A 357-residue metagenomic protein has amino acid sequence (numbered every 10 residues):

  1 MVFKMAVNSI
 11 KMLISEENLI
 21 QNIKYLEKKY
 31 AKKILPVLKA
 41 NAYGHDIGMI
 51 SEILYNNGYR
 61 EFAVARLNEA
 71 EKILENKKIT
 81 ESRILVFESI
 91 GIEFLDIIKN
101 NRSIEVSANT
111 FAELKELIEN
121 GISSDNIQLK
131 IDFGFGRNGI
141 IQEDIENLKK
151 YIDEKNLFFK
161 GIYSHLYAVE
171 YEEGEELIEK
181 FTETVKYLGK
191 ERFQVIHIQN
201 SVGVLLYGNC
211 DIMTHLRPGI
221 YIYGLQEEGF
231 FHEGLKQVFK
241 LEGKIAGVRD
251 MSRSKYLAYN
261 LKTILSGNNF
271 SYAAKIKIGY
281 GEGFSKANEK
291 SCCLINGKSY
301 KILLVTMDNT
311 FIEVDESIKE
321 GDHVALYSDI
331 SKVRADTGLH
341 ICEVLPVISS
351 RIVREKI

Functional and structural regions predicted by a protein language model:
F3, N8-S15, I20, I90 (+3 more regions): Active-site anion/phosphate-binding pocket segments in diverse small-molecule metabolic enzymes
A6-I14, N18, A31-Q194, G208: Active-site-proximal beta-alpha core segment in soluble small-molecule metabolic enzymes
N22-K24: Alpha-helical scaffold segments that flank or form the walls of functional sites
